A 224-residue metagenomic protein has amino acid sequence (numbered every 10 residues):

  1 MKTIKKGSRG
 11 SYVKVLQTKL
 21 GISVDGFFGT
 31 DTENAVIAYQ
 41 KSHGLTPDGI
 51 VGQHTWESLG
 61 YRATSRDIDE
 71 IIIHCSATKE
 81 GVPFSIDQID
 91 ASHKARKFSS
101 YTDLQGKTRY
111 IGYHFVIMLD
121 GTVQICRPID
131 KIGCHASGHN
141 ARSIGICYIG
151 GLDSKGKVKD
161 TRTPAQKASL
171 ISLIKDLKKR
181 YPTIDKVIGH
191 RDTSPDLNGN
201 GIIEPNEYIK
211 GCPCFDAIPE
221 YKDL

Functional and structural regions predicted by a protein language model:
K2-L59: Short acidic, glycine/serine/threonine-rich helix-capping segments at coil-helix boundaries
K6-V13, D25, G29, D48 (+3 more regions): Solvent-exposed, acidic/flexible segments
G10-V13, Q17, E33, W56 (+4 more regions): Extracytoplasmic/secreted envelope proteins and their assembly/folding machinery, especially bacterial periplasmic
T18-G21, K41-G44, G60-Y61, K94 (+3 more regions): Sec-exported extracytoplasmic/periplasmic mature domains
V24, P47, F98-H114, Y181-R191: Surface-exposed patches in mature extracellular/periplasmic domains of secreted proteins
H54-S76, E80, N140-R142, G151-L224: Basic/polar, cationic surfaces and motifs that engage anionic cell-wall and phosphate/carboxylate ligands
A63-D130: Short, conserved "active-site rim" segments that organize catalytic pockets and cofactor/ligand binding
K131-G145: Short, surface-exposed glycine/acidic/tryptophan-bearing loops
